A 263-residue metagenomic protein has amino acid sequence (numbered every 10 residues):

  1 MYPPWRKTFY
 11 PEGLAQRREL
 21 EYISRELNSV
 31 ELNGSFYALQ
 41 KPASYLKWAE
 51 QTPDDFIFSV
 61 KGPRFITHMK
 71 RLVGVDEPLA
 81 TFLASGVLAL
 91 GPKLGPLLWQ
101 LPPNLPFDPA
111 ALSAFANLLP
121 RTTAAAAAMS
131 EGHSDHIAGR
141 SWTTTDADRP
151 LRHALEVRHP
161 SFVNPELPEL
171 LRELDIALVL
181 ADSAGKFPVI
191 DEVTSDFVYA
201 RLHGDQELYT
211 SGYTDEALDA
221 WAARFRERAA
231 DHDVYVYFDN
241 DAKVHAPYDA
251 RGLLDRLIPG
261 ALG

Functional and structural regions predicted by a protein language model:
M1-G263: Residues lining hydrophobic/aromatic ligand-binding pockets adjacent to catalytic sites
